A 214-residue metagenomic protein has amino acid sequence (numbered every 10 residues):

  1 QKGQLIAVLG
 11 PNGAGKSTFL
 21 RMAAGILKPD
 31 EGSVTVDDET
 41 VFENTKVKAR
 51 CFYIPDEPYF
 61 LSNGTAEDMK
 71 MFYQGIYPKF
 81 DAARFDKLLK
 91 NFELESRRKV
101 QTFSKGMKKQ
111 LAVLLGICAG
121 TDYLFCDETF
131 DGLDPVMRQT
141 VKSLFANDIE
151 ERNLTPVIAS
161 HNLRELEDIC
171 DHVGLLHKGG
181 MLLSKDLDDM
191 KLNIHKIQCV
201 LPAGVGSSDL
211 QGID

Functional and structural regions predicted by a protein language model:
L9-P11: The feature captures the beta-strand-to-loop junction immediately N-terminal to the Walker
A24: Helix-to-loop junction immediately C-terminal to a conserved catalytic motif
D30-S33, K178: Conserved coupling/switch loops of ABC nucleotide-binding domains, chiefly the family-specific signature
G32-E43, V47: Conserved ABC transporter NBD signature motif
P55-L111: ABC-family P-loop ATPase nucleotide-binding domains
L124-E128: Catalytic Walker B motif of ABC-type/P-loop ATPase nucleotide-binding domains
P135-M137: Helix N-cap at the start of a conserved alpha-helix in ABC-type nucleotide-binding domains
V141-D214: ABC transporter nucleotide-binding domain
